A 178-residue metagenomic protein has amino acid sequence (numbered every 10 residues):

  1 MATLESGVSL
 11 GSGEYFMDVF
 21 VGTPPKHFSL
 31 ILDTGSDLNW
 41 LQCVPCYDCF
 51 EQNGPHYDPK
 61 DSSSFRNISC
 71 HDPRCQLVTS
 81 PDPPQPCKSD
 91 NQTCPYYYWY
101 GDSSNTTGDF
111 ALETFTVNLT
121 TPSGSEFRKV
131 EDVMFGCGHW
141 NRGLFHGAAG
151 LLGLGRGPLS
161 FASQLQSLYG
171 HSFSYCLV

Functional and structural regions predicted by a protein language model:
M1-G11, G143, S167: Activation on terminal intrinsically disordered regulatory regions flanking enzyme cores
S9-V133, H139-N141: Signature of the N-terminal lobe/flap region of pepsin-like aspartyl proteases
D109-L119, E126-V178: Eukaryotic endomembrane system proteins
